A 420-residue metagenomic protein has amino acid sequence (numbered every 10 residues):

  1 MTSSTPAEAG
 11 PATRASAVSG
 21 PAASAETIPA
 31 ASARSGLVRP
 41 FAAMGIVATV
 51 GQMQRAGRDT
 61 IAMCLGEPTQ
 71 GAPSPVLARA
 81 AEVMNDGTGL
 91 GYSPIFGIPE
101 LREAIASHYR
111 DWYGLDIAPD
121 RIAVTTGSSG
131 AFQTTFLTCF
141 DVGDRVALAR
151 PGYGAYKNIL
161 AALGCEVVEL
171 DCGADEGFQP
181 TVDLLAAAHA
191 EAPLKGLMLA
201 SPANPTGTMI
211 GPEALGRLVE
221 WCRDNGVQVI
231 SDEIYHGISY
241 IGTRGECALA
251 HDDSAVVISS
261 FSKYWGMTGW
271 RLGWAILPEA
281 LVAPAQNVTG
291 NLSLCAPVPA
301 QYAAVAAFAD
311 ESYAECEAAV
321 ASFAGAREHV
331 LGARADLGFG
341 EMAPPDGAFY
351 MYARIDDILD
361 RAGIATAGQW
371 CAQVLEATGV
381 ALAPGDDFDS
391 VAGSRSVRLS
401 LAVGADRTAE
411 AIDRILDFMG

Functional and structural regions predicted by a protein language model:
M1-A17, S107, D111, A187 (+3 more regions): PLP-dependent enzyme catalytic core of the Aspartate aminotransferase-like
T2, S19, D253-A324, L331-A333 (+2 more regions): Conserved core segment of the aminotransferase class I/II
T2, V18-G20, A25-G127, T134 (+2 more regions): N-terminal small-domain helix-loop-helix segment of the aminotransferase-like
A56, L163, D224-N225, T378: Helix C-cap/helix->beta junction micro-motif
P119-D120, L137-A200, P212: PLP-dependent aminotransferase-like
D144, C165, D224-Q228, D253: A short helix->loop->beta-strand "cap" motif at the edges of active sites that frequently abuts
G173-T243: Active-site phosphate-binding strand-loop segment of PLP-dependent enzymes
V305, A321-L331, E341-I358: Conserved glycine-rich beta-strand-loop-beta hairpin in the small C-terminal domain of fold type I
